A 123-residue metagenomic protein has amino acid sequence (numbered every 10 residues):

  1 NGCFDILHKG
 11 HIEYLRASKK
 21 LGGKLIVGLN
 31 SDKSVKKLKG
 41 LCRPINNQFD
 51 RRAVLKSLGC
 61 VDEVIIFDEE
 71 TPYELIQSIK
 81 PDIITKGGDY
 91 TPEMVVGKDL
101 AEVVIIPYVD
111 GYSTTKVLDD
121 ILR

Functional and structural regions predicted by a protein language model:
N1-R123: Nucleotidyltransferase catalytic core that binds NTPs
